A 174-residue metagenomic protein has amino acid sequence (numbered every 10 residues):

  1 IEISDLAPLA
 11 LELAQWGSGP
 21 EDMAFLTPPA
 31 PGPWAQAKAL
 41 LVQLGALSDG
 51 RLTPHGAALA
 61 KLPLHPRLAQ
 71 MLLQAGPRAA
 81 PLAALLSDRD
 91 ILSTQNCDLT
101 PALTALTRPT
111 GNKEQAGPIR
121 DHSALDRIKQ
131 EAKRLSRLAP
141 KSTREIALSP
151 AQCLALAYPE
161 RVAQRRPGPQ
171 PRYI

Functional and structural regions predicted by a protein language model:
I1-I174: Second RecA-like catalytic domain
